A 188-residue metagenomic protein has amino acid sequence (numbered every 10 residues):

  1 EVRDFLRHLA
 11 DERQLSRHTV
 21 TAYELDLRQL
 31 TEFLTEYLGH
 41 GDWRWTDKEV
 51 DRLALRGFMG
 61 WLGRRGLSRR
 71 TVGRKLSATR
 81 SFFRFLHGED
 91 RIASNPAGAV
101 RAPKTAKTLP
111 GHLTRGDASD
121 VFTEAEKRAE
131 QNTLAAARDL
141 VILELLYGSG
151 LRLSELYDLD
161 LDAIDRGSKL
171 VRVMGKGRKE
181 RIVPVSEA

Functional and structural regions predicted by a protein language model:
E1-A188: Conserved catalytic core of the tyrosine transesterase superfamily
